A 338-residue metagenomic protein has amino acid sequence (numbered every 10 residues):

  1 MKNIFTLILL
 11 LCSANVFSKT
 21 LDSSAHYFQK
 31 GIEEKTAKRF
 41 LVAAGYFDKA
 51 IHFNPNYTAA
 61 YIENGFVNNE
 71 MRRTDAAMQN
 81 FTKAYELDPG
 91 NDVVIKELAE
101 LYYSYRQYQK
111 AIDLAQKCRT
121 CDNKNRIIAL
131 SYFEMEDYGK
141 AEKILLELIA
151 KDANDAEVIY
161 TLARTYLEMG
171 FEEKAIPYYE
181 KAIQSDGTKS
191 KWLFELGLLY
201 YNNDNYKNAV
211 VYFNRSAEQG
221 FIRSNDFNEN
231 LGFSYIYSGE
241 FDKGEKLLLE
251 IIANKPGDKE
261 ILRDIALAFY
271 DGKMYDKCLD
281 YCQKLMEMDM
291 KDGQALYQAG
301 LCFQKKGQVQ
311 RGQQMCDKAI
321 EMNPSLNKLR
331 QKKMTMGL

Functional and structural regions predicted by a protein language model:
K2, V16-E63, E70-D75, K333 (+1 more regions): N-terminal leader/linker segments that initiate helical-solenoid repeat arrays
S23, Y297, L301-L338: Terminal, low-structured helical/coil segments at or just beyond the last alpha-helical repeat
S23-A25, T58-A59, D92-V93, D122-R126 (+6 more regions): Helix-start (N-cap) detector for alpha-helical repeat units in TPR-like alpha-solenoids, especially tetratricopeptide
Q29, E63, E70, E97 (+8 more regions): Canonical tetratricopeptide repeat
T36-A37, E63, E70-M71, S104-Y105 (+8 more regions): Register position in tetratricopeptide repeats
A50, K83-A84, L114-C118, E147-L148 (+5 more regions): Canonical positions in the second alpha-helix
F53, L87, K117-C121, K151 (+5 more regions): Structural marker of alpha-solenoid helical repeat scaffolds
